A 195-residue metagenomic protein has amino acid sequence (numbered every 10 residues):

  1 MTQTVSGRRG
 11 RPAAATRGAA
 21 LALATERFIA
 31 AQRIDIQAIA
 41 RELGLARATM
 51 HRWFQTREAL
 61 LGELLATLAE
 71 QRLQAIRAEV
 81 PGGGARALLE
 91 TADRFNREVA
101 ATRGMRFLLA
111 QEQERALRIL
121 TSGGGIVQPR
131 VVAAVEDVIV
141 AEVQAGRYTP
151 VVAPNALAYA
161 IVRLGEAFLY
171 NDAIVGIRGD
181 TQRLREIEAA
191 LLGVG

Functional and structural regions predicted by a protein language model:
M1-E42, E58-G62, T67: Basic, helix-initiating cap at the start of DNA-binding domains
A31-Q32, R52, T149: Helix-turn-helix/winged-helix DNA-binding modules
G44-F54: Short hydrophobic/aromatic patch on the recognition helix
E63, I76-M105, L157-I161: Hydrophobic alpha-helical connector segments
L89-Q111, G125-I126, E136, V175: Helical hydrophobic small-molecule/effector-binding pocket
R106-Q111, L117-I119, R147-V152, I177: Short, hydrophobic secondary-structure boundary micro-motifs
R118-R147, N155-V162: Amphipathic alpha-helical packing segments from all-alpha helical-bundle domains
Q144-E188: Hydrophobic/aromatic-rich alpha-helical bundle segments in the mid-to-C-terminal region
